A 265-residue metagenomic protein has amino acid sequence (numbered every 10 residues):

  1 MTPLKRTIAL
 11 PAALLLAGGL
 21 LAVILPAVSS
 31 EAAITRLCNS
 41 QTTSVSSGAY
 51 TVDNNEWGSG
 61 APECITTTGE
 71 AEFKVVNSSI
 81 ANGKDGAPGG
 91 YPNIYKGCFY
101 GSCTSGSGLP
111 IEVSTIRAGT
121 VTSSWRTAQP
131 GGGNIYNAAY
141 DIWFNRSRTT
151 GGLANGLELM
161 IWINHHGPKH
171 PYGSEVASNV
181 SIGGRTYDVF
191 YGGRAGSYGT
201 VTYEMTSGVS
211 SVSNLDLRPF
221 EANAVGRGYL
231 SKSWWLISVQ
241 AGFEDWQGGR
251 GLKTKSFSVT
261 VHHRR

Functional and structural regions predicted by a protein language model:
M1-E31: Secretory targeting and sorting signals
A33-P110, N164: Aromatic (Trp/Tyr/Phe) and Gly/Pro-enriched flexible surface segments
L37-T42, P168, L236, S256-S258: Carbohydrate-recognition beta-sandwich/jelly-roll modules in extracellular/periplasmic carbohydrate-active proteins
F73-N77, G119-T127, Y140-I142, L236-D245: Short, hydrophobic/proline-enriched secondary-structure or compact coil segments at domain edges
I80-Y91, P130-I135, T149-G152, K169 (+2 more regions): Short, surface-exposed beta-strand/loop "edge" segments at domain boundaries and coil↔beta transitions
P92-A177: Extracellular-facing segments of soluble proteins and assemblies that are Gly/Ser/Thr-biased and enriched in aromatics
R148-R218: Short helix-loop boundary/capping segments
S207-R265: Long, compositionally biased interface segments
